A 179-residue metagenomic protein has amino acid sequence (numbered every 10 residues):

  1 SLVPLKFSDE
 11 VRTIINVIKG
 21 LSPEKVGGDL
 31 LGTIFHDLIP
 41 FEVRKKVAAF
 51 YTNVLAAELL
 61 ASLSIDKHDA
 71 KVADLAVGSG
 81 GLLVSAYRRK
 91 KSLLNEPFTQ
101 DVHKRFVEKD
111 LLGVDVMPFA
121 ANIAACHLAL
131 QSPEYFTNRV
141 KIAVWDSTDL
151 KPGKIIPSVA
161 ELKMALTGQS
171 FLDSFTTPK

Functional and structural regions predicted by a protein language model:
S1-I39: Long recognition/docking surfaces used for binding and targeting
H36-K179: SAM-dependent methyltransferase catalytic region
